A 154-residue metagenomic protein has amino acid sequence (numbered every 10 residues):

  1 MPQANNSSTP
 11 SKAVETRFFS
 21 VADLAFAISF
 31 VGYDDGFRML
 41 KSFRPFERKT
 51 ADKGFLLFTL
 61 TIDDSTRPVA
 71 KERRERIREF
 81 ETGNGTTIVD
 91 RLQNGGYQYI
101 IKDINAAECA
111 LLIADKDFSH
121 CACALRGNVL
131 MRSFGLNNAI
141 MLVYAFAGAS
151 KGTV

Functional and structural regions predicted by a protein language model:
M1-V154: A noncatalytic interaction/capping subdomain that flanks phosphate/NTP-handling catalytic cores
